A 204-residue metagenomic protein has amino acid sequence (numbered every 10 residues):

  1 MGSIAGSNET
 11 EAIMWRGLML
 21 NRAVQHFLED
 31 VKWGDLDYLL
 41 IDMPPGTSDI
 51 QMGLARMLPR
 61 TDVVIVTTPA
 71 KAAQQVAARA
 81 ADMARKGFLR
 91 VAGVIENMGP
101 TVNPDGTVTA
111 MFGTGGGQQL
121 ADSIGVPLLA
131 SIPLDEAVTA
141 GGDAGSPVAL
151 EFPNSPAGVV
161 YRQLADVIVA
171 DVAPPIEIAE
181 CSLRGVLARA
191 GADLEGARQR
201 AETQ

Functional and structural regions predicted by a protein language model:
M1-L40, P45-L58, A78, V160-G191 (+2 more regions): Flexible phosphate-sensing "switch/lid" loops adjacent to ATP/NTP-binding sites across phosphate-transfer
M1-S3, S7, T139-S146: The feature captures the short pre-catalytic strand/loop hairpin that immediately precedes and shapes the active-site
N8-E11, V64, V148, F152: Short coil/turn segments at secondary-structure junctions
M14, T67, T107, E151-N154: Hydrophobic alpha-helical scaffolding
G17, A73, A157: Short, conserved glycine- and acidic-residue-centered signature motifs in active-site or ligand-binding loops
H26, D30-W33, D37-A144: Conserved catalytic-core segment of NTP-binding enzymes
A144-V159: C-terminal boundary of histidine-terminating zinc-finger modules
